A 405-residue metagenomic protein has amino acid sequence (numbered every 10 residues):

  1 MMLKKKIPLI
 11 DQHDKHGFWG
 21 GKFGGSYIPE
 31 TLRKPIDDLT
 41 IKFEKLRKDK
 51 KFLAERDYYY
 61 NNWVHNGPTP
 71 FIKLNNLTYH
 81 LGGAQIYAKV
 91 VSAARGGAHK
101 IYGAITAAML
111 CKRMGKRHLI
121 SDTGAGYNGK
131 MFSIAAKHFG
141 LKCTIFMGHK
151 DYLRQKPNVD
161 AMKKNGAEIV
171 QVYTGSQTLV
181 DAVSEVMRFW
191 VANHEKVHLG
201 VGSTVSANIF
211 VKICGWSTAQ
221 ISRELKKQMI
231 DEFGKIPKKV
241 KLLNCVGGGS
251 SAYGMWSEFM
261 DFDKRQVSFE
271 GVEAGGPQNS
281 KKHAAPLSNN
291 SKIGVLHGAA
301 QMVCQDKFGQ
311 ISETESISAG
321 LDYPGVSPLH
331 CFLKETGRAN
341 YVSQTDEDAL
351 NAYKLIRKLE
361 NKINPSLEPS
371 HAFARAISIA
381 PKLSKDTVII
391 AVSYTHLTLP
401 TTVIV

Functional and structural regions predicted by a protein language model:
M2-I72, I317, S327: Cofactor-/ligand-binding subdomain signature composed of acidic, glycine-rich, tryptophan-containing flexible loops
G17-F18, K42-L110, M114: Positively charged, low-complexity intrinsically disordered leader regions
R33, N62-L74, V211, K226 (+2 more regions): Metallocofactor- and cofactor-centric catalytic cores in central/energy metabolism, strongly enriched
R95, G103, C111-A135, F139-G148 (+2 more regions): A short, small-residue-rich loop immediately preceding and capping a beta-strand
N128-S184, S280-N289: Active-site-proximal loop->helix
T178-E185, F189, K196, T204-D261 (+1 more regions): Glycine-rich ThDP/TPP pyrophosphate-binding loop and its adjacent helix/strand module within ThDP-dependent enzymes
V183-M187, V191-I209, F233-K235, D261-K264 (+1 more regions): Active-site/ligand-binding loops adjacent to catalytic centers
T395-T401: Conserved small/polar residues in nucleotide/adenosyl-binding loops
